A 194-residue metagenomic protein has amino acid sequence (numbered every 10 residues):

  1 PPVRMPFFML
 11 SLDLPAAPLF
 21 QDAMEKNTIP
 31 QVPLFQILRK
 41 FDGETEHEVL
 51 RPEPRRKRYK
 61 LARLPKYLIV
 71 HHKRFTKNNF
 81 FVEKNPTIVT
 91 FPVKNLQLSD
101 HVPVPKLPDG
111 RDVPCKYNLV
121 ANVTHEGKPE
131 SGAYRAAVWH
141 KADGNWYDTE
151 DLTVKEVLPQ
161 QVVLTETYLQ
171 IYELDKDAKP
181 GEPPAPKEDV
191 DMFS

Functional and structural regions predicted by a protein language model:
P1-S194: UBL (ubiquitin/ubiquitin-like) substrate-recognition surfaces within cysteine isopeptidase catalytic folds
